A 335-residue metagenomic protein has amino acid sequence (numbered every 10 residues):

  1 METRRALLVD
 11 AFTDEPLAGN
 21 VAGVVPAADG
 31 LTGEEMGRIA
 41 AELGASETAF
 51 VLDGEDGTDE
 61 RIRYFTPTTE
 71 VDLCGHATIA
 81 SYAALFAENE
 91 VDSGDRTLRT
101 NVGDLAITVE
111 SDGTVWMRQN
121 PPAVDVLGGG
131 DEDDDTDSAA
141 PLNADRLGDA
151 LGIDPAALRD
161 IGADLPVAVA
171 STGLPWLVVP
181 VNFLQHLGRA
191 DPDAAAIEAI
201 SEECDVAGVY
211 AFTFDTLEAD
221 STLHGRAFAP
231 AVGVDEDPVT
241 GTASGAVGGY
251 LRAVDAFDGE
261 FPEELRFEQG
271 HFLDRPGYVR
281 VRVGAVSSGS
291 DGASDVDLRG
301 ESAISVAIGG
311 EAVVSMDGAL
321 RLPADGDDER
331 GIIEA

Functional and structural regions predicted by a protein language model:
M1-T13, E55-T68, P155-G162, E218-D235 (+1 more regions): Short, hydrophobic/aliphatic alpha-helical segments
E2-E70, V91: N-terminal lobe of the biotin/lipoate ligase/transferase fold
N20-V21, L174-W176, V206-G208: Short, surface-exposed beta-edge/turn micro-motifs
T32, A80, A219, G233-E236 (+1 more regions): Active-site environment of divalent metal-dependent phosphoester hydrolases
S46-R61, A196-D235, E264-G289, R299-A307: Conserved phosphate-donor
F65-E198, V247, R252-M316, L320-L322: Acidic, low-complexity central loop/insert segments
S287, A324-A335: Non-transmembrane, aqueous-exposed alpha-helical and coiled segments at domain scale
